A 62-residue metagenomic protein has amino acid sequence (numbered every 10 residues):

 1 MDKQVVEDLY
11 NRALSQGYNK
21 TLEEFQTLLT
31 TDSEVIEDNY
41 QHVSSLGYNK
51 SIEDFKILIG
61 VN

Functional and structural regions predicted by a protein language model:
M1-N62: Charge-dense, intrinsically disordered terminal/linker segments
